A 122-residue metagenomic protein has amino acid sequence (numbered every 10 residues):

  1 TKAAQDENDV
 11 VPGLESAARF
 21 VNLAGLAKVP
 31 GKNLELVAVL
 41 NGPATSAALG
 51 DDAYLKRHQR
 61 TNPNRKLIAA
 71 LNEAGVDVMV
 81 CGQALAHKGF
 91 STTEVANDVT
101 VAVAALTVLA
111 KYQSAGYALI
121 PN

Functional and structural regions predicted by a protein language model:
T1-D6, A47-A53: Acidic/histidine-rich, surface-exposed loop or edge segments in extracytoplasmic proteins
T1-K2, V39-P43, G82-A84, N122: Active-site-proximal beta-strand/loop segments in catalytic clefts of secreted hydrolases
T1-N33: N-terminal secretory signal peptides
V10, L49-D51, S91: Short, solvent-exposed loop/turn and secondary-structure capping segments
A24-K28, A47, D52, V78: Amphipathic alpha-helical interaction segments
A27-L34, A69-G75: Phosphate-binding glycine-rich loops and adjacent basic patches that engage nucleotide phosphates, nucleic-acid
G31-A48: Acidic helix-start/capping segments at beta-turn-to-alpha-helix junctions
Y54-L55, Q59-N122: A cross-taxonomic marker for long C-terminal extensions/tails that follow the last structured domain
